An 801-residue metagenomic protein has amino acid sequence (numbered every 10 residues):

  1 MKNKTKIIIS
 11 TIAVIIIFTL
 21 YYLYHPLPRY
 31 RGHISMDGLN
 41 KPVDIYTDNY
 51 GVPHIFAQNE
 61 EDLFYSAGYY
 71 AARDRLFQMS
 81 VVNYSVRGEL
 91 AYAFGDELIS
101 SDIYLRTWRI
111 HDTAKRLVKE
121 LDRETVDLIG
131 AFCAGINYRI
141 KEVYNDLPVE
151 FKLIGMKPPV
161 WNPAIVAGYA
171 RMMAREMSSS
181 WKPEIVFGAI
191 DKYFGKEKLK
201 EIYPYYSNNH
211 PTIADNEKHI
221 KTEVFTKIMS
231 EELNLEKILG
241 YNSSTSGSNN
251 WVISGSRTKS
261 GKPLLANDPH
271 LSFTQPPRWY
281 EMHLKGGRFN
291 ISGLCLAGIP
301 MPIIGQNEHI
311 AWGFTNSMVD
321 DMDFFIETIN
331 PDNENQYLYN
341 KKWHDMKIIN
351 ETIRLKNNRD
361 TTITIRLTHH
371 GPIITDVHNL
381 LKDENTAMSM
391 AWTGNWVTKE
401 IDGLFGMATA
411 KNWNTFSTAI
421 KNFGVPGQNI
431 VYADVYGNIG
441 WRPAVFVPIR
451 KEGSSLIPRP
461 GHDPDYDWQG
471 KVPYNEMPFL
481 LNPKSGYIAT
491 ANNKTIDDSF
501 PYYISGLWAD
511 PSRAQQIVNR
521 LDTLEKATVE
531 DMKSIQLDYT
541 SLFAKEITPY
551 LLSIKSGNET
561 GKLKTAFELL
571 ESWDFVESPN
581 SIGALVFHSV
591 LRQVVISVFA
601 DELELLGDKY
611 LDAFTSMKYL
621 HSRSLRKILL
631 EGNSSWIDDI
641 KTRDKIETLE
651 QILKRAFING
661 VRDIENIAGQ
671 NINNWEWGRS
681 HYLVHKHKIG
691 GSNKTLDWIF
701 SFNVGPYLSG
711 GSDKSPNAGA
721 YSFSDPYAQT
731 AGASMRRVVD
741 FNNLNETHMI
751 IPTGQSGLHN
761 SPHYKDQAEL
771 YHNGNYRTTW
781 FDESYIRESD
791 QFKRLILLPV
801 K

Functional and structural regions predicted by a protein language model:
M1-V14: N-terminal Sec-pathway targeting helices
Y21-L264, P269-P276, R288, G293 (+1 more regions): Substrate-recognition/specificity elements adjacent to catalytic centers across diverse enzyme folds
D62-F94, G313-T364, D465-R513, L524 (+1 more regions): Gly/Pro-rich active-site capping loops and adjacent beta-alpha segments that organize cofactor/substrate pockets
S66, Y104, T113-V126, A391 (+5 more regions): Second-shell loop/turn segments in exported
T245, L284-A297, M301, G305-I310 (+1 more regions): Glycine- and hydrophobic-rich flexible loops that cap the catalytic core of alpha/beta enzyme folds
V425-L524, V576-E577, F587-L603, G607 (+1 more regions): Hydrophobic alpha-helical segments
Y503, L507-L563, L649-K801: Terminal end segments
F587-N673: Charged, long alpha-helical assembly modules
